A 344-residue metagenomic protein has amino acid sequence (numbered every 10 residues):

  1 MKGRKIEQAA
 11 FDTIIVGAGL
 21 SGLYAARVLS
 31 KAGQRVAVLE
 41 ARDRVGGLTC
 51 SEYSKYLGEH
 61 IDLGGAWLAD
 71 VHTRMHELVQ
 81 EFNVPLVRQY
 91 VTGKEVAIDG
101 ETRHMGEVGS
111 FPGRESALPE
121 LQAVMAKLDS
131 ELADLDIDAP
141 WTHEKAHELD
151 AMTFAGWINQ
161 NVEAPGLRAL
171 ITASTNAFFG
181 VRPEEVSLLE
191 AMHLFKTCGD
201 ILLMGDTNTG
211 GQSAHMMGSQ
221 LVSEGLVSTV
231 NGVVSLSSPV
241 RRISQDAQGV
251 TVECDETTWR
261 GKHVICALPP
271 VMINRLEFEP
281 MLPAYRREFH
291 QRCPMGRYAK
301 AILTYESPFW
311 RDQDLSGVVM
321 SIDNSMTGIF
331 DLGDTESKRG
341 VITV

Functional and structural regions predicted by a protein language model:
M1-V344: FAD-dinucleotide binding site
